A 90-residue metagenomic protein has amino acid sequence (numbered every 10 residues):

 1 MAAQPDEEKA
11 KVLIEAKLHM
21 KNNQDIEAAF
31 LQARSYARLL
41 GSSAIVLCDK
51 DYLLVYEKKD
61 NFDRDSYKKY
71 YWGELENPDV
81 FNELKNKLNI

Functional and structural regions predicted by a protein language model:
M1-A44, Y52-I90: A short, conserved, highly charged catalytic patch centered on acidic carboxylates
